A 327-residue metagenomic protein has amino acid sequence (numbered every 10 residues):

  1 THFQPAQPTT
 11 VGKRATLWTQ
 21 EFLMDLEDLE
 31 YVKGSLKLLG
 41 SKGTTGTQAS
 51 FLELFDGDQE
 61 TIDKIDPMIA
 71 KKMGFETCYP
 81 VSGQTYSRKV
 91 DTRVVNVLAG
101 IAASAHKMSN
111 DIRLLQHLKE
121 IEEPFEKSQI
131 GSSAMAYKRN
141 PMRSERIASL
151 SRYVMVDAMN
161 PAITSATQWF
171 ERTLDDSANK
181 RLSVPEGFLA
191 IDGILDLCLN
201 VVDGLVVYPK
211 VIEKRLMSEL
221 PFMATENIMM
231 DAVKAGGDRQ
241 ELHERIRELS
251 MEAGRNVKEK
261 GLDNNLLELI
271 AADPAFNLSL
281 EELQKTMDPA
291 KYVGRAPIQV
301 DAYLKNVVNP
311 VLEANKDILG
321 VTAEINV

Functional and structural regions predicted by a protein language model:
T1-A6: Short, conserved phosphate-binding/catalytic loop or strand-edge motifs used in phosphoryl-/nucleotidyl-transfer
Q7-T167: Internal glycine-rich alpha/beta core junctions
I130-V327: Catalytic-core signal marking the mid-to-C-terminal active-site face
